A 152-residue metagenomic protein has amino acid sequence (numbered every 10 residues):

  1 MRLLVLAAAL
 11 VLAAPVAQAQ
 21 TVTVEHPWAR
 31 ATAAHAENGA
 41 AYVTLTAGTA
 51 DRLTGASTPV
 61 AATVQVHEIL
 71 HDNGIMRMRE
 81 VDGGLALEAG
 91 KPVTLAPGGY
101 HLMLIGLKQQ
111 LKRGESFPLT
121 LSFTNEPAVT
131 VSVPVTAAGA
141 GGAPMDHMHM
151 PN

Functional and structural regions predicted by a protein language model:
M1-V5: Positively charged n-region of N-terminal signal peptides that target proteins for export
L6-A14: Hydrophobic helical h-region of N-terminal Sec-dependent signal peptides in bacterial secretory/periplasmic proteins
P15-A19: Sec/Tat signal peptide C-region and signal peptidase I cleavage site
Q20-N152: Compact, glycine-rich, soluble single-domain proteins
